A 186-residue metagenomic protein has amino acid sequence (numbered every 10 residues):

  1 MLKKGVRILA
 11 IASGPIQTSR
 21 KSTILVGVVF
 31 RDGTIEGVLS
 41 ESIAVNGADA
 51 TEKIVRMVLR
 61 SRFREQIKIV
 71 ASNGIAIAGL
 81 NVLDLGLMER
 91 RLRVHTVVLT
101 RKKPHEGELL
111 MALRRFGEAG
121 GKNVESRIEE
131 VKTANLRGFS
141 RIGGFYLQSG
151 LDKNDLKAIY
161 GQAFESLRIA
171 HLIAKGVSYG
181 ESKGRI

Functional and structural regions predicted by a protein language model:
M1-T18: Two-metal-ion RNase H-like nuclease active-site motif
K3, S22, V45, D49-K53 (+5 more regions): Conserved active-site and cofactor/substrate-binding residues in soluble primary-metabolism enzymes
I11-A12, K68-G74, V97-T100: Short glycine-rich or small-residue beta-strand-to-loop segments that form or flank ligand, phosphate, metal/Fe-S
G14-T18, G74-L83, K102-H105: Gly/Ser/Thr-rich loops at beta-strand to alpha-helix junctions that form or flank small-molecule/cofactor-binding
K21-A78: A glycine-rich, hydrophobic loop/mini-helix early in the fold
S42-I43, V55-R60, E108-M111, R115-E118 (+4 more regions): Charge-biased, low-complexity intrinsically disordered regions
L85-G144: Long, charge-dense
Q148-I186: Charge-patterned, long linear interaction tracts outside catalytic cores
